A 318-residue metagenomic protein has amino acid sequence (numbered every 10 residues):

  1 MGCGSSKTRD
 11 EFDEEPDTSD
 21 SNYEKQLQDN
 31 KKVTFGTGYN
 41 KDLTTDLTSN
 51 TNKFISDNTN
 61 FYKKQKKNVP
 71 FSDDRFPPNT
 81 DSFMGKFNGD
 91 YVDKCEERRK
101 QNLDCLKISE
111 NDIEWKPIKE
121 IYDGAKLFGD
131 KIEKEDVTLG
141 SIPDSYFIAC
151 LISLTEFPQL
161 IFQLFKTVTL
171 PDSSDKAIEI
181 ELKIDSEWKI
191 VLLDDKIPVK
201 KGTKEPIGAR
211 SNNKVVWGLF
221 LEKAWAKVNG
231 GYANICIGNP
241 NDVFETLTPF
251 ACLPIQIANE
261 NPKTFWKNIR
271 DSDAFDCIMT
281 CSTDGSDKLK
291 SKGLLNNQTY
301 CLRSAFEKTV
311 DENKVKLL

Functional and structural regions predicted by a protein language model:
G2-L318: Structured alpha-helical subdomains that flank or immediately precede key functional sites
